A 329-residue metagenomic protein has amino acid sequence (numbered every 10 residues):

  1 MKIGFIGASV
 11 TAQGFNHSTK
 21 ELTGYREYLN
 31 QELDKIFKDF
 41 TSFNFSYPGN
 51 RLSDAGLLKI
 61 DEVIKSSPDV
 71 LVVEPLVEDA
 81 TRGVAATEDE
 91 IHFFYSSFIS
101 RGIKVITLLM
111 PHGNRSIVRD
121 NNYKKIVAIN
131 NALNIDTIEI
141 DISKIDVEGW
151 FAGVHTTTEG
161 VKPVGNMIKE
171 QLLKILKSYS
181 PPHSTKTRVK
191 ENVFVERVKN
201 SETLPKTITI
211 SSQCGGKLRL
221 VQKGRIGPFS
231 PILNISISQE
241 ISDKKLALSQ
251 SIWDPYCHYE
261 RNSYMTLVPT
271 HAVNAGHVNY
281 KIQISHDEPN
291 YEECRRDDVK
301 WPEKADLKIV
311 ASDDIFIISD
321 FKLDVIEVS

Functional and structural regions predicted by a protein language model:
M1-F45, D61-S67, L220-K223, P228-I241 (+3 more regions): Serine-esterase "nucleophile elbow" of acetyl-processing enzymes
G4-F5, D54-E88: Oxyanion-hole/transition-state-stabilizing segment in secreted/luminal serine hydrolases and related acyltransferases
F15-K20, R82-A86, S116-D120, A152: Short, solvent-exposed loop/turn segments at secondary-structure boundaries
R26-Y28, L52-I64, A86-F94, N121-K124: Alpha-helical scaffolding within the catalytic cores of extracellular/periplasmic polymer-degrading hydrolases
N44-L52: Short beta->alpha junction loops
E74-E78, H92-K125: Active-site segments of SGNH/GDSL-like serine hydrolases that catalyze O-acetyl group transfer/hydrolysis on lipids
R115-E191: Catalytic His-Asp segment of secreted/periplasmic serine-dependent ester chemistry enzymes
K162, N166-S329: Conserved catalytic region of serine esterases and O-acyltransferases that act on ester linkages in lipids
